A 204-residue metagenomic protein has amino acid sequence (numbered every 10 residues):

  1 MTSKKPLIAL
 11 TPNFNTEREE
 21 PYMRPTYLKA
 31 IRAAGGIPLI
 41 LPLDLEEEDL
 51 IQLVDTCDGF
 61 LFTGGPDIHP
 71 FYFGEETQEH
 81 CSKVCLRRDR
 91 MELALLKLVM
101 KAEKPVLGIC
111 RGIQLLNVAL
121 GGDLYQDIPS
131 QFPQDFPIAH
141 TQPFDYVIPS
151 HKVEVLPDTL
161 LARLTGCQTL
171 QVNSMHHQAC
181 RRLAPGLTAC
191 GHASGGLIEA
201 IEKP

Functional and structural regions predicted by a protein language model:
M1-I109, V118, Y125, P129-Q171 (+2 more regions): N-terminal beta1-alpha1 cap of cysteine-dependent amidohydrolase-like domains
I113-L115: Hydrophobic, aromatic-enriched interface-forming segments
